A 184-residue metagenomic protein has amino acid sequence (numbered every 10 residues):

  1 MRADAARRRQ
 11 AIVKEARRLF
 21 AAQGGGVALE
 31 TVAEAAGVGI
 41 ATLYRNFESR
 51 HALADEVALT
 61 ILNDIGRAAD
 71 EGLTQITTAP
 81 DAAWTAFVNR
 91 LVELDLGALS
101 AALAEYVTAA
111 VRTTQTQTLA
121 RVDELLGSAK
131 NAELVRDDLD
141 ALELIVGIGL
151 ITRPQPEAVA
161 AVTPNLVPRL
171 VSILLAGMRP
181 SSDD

Functional and structural regions predicted by a protein language model:
M1-A35, A52: Basic, helix-initiating cap at the start of DNA-binding domains
A11, T31, A82-R90, E143-G147 (+2 more regions): Amphipathic alpha-helical interaction segments
L19-V27, G97-A109: Short, flexible, glycine-rich and Lys/Arg-enriched loop motifs at helix boundaries that contact anionic partners
G24-G25, R45, R136: Helix-turn-helix/winged-helix DNA-binding modules
G37-F47: Short hydrophobic/aromatic patch on the recognition helix
F47, A54-I61, A98-A102: Alpha-helical DNA-contacting segments of helix-turn-helix folds
E56, N63-G97, V107-A110, A120-R121: Hydrophobic alpha-helical connector segments
A86, T116-V135, P154-D184: C-terminal peripheral helix-coil segments that are non-catalytic and often amphipathic
